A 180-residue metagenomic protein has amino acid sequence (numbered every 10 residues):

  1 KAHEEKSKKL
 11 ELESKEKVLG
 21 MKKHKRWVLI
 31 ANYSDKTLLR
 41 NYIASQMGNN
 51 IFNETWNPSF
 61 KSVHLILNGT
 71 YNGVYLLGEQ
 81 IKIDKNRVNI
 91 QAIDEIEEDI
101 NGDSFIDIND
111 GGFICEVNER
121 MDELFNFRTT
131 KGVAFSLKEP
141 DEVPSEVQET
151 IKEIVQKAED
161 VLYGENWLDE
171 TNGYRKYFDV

Functional and structural regions predicted by a protein language model:
K1-V180: Phosphate/dinucleotide-binding and metal-coordinating scaffold of catalytic cores in nucleotide-dependent enzymes
